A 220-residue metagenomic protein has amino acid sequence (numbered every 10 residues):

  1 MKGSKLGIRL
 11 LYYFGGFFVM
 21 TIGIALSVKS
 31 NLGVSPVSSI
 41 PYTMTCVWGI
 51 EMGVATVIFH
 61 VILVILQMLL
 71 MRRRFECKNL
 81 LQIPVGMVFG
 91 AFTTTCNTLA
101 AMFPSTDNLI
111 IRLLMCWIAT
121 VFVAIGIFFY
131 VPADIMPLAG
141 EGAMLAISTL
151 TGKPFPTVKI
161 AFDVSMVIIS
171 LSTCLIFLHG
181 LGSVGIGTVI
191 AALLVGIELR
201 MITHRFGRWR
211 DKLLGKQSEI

Functional and structural regions predicted by a protein language model:
M1-I220: Core subunits and conserved enzymes of cellular information-processing and envelope-translocation systems across
